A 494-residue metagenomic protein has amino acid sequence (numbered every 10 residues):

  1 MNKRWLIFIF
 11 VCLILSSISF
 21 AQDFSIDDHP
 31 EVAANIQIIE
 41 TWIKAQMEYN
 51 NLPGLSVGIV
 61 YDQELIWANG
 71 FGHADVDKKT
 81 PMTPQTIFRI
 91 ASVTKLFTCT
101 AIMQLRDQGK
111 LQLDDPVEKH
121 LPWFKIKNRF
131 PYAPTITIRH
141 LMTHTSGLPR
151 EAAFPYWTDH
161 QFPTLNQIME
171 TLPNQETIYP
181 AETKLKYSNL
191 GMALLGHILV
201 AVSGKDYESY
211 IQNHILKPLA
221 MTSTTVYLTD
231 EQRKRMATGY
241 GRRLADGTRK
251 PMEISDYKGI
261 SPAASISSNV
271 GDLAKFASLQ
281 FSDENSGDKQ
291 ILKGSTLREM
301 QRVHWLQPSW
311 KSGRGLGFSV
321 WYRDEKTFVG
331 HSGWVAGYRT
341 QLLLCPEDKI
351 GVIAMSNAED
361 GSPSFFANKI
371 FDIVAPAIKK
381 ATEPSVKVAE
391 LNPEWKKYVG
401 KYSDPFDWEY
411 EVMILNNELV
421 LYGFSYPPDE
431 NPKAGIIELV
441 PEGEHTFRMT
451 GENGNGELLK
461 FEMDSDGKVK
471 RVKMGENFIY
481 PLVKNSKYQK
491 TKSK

Functional and structural regions predicted by a protein language model:
M1-I7: Bacterial N-terminal signal peptides that target proteins for export
I7-S17: Bacterial N-terminal signal peptides
Q22-N69, P155, V200-N213, K217 (+1 more regions): Catalytic loop of the DD-peptidase/beta-lactamase superfamily, centered on the K-T-G motif and neighboring
I38, G54, V76, R89-V93 (+6 more regions): Active-site helix/loop module of the DD-peptidase/beta-lactamase fold, centered on the serine-lysine SxxK catalytic
A74-T83, S362-K369: A short, polar/charged loop-to-alpha-helix boundary motif
S92-V93, K186-N189: Catalytic nucleophile serine of serine hydrolases, specifically the conserved "nucleophile elbow" pentapeptide
N166-I178, R243-K258: The feature captures the short pre-catalytic strand/loop hairpin that immediately precedes and shapes the active-site
A193: Active-site-proximal cofactor/substrate-binding loop regions of enzyme domains
